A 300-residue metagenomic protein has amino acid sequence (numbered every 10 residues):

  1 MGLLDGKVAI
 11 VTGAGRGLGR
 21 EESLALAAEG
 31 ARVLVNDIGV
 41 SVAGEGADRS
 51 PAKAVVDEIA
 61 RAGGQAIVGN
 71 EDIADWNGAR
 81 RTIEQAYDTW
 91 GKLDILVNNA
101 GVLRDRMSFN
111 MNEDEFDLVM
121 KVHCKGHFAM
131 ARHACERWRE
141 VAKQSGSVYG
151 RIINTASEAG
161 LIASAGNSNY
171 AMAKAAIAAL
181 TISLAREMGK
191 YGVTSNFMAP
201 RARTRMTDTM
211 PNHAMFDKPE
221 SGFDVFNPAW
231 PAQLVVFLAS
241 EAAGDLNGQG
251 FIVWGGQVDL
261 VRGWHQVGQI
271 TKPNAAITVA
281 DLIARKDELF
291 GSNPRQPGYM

Functional and structural regions predicted by a protein language model:
G2-V35: Canonical Rossmann dinucleotide-binding motif of NAD(H)/NADP(H)-dependent dehydrogenases/reductases, specifically
D5, A62-Q65, Q85-N98, R104 (+1 more regions): A glycine-rich helix->loop->beta "capping" turn within Rossmann-like NAD(P)(H)-dependent oxidoreductase domains
R49, K53, G69-I83, E113: The beta1-alpha1 cofactor-binding region of Rossmann-like NAD(H)/NADP(H)-dependent oxidoreductases
I59, M107-S108, N112-D117: Substrate-binding pocket helix/loop in short-chain dehydrogenase/reductase
A131, A173: Active-site helix of classical SDR
S157: Residue(s) in the substrate-gating loop at a strand-loop-helix junction that position the organic substrate next
K218-M300: C-terminal helical subdomain
